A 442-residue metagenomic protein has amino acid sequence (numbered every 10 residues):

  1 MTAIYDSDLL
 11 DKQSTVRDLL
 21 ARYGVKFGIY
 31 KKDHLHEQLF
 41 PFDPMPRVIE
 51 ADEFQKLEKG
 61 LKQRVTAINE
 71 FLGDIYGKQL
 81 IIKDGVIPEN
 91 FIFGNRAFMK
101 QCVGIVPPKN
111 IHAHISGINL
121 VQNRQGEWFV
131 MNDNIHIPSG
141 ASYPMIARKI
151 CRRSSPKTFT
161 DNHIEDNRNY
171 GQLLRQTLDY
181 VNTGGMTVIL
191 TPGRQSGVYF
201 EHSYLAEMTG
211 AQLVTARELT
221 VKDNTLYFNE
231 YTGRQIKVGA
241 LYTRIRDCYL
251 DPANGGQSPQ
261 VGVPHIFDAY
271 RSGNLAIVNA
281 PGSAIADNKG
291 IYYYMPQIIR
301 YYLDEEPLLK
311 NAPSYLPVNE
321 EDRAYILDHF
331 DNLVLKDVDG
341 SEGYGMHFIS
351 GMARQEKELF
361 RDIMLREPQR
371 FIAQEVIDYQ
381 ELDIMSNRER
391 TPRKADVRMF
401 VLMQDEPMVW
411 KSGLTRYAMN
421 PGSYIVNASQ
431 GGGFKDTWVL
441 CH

Functional and structural regions predicted by a protein language model:
M1-H442: Preference for protein termini
